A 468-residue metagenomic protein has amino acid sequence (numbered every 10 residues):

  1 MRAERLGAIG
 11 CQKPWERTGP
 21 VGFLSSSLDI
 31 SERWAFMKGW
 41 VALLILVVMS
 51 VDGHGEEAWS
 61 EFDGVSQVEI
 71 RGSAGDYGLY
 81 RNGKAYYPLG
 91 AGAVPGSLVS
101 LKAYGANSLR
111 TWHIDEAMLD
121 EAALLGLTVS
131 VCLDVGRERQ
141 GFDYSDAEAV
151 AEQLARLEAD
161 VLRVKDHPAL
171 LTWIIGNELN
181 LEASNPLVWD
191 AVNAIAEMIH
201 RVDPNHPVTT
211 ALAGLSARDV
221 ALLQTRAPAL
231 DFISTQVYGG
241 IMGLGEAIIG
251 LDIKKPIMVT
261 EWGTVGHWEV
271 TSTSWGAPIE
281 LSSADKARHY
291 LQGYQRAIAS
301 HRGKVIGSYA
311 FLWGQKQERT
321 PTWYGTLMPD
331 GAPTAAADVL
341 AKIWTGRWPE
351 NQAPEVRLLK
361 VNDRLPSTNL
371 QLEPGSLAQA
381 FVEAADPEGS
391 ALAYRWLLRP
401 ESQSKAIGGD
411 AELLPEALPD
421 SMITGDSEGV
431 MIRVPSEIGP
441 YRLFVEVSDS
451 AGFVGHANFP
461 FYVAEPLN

Functional and structural regions predicted by a protein language model:
F62, S73-A74, R81-P88, K102 (+3 more regions): Substrate-binding clefts and catalytic carboxylate motifs of secreted carbohydrate-active enzymes
S73-A74, Y80, K84-L230, M242-G243 (+4 more regions): Active-site mouth of glycoside hydrolases
R433-E437: Short, surface-exposed loop/turn segments at beta-strand-coil junctions that are enriched for proline with nearby
G439-L443: Exposed beta-strand face motif in extracellular beta-rich ectodomains
A457-V463: C-terminal edge beta-strand
